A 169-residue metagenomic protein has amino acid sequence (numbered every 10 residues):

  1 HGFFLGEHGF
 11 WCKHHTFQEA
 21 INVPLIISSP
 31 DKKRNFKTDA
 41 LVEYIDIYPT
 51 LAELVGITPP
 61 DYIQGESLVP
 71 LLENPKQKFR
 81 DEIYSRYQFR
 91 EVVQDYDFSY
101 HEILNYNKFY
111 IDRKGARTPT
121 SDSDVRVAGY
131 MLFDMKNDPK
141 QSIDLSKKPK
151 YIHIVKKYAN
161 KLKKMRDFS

Functional and structural regions predicted by a protein language model:
H1, H8, K32, L54-T58 (+4 more regions): Phosphate/oxyanion-binding loops and surfaces in catalytic or ligand/nucleic-acid-binding neighborhoods
H1-F36, E43: Histidine-centered active-site microenvironments of extracellular/periplasmic hydrolases and transferases
F4, N35-D95, K156: Polar, surface-exposed loop/tail segments that function as active-site lids or cofactor/substrate-recognition elements
C12, D31-V42, L54-P59, P119-T120 (+1 more regions): Active-site rim elements
H15-Q18, S85-K147: C-terminal, low-complexity/hydrophilic appendages and adjacent surface loops of extracellular/periplasmic anionic
P24-L25, I47, L68, Y100 (+2 more regions): Generic structural signal for small/hydrophobic residues in well-ordered secondary structure, especially within
S29-D31, P49, K136-P139: Short, histidine-centered active-site or binding-site loop motifs used for metal coordination, general acid-base
Y48-A52, G56, V69, Y130-F133 (+2 more regions): Non-transmembrane alpha-helical segments in soluble domains of secreted/periplasmic/extracellular proteins
